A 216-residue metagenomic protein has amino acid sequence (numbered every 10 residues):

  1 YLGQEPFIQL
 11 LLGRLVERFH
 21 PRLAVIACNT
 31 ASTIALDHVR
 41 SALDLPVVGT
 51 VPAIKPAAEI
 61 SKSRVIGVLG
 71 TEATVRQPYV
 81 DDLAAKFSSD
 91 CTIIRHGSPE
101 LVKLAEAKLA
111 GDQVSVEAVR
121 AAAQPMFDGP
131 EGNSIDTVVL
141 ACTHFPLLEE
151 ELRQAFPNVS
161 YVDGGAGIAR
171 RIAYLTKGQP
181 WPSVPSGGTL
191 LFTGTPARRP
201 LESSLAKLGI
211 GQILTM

Functional and structural regions predicted by a protein language model:
Y1-M216: Non-catalytic structural scaffold of enzyme domains
